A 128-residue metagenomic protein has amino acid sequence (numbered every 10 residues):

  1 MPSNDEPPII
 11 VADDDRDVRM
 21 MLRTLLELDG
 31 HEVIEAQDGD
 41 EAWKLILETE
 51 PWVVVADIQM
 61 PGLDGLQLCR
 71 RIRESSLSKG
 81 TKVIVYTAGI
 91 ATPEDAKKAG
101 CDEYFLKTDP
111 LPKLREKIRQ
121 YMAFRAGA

Functional and structural regions predicted by a protein language model:
M1-P8, P112-A128: Non-catalytic signal-transmission and effector/linker regions of two-component phosphorelay proteins
R16-I34: Two-component/phosphorelay signaling modules centered on CheY-like receiver
E35-V53: Acidic, metal-coordinating helix/loop segments flanking the phosphotransfer/catalytic sites of two-component signaling
D38-E41, D64-L68: Acidic catalytic/metal-coordinating carboxylates
D57: Active-site residues of response regulator receiver
M60: Receiver (REC) domain active-site loop signature in two-component systems and cognate sites in sensor histidine kinases
Q67, G89-E116, Q120: Alpha4 helix (beta4-alpha4-beta5 surface) of REC/receiver domains from two-component response regulators
I84-Y86: Hydrophobic/aromatic residues positioned on beta-strands within the core alpha/beta folds
